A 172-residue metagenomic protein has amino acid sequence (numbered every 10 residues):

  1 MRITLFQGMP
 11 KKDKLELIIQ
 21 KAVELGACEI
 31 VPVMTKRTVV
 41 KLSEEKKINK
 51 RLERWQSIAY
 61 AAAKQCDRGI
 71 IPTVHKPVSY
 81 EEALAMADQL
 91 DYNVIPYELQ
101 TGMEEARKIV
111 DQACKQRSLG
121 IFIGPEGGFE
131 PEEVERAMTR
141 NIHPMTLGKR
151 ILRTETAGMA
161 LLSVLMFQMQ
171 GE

Functional and structural regions predicted by a protein language model:
M1-V94: RNA substrate-binding interface of SAM-dependent RNA methyltransferases
M9, Y97, P125, E155-T156: Conserved residues at beta->alpha junctions
P10, R37-T38, Q100, E126 (+1 more regions): Short, glycine/serine-rich, charged loops/turns that create anion-binding and catalytic segments at active sites
K14, S79, G128, T156-A157: Residue-level recognition of oxygen-bearing side chains
I48-R51, Q112, S163-V164: Short, hinge-like loop/turn segments at secondary-structure boundaries
V78-L84, T101-M103, L152: A short acidic, often aromatic-flanked loop/helix-cap motif at beta-alpha or helix-coil junctions that lines enzyme
Q89-I123, G127-G128, E133, I142-M145: Active-site/ligand-binding-proximal alpha/beta "capping" segment
E130-E172: Structured adenosyl-cofactor binding patch, chiefly the S-adenosyl-L-methionine
